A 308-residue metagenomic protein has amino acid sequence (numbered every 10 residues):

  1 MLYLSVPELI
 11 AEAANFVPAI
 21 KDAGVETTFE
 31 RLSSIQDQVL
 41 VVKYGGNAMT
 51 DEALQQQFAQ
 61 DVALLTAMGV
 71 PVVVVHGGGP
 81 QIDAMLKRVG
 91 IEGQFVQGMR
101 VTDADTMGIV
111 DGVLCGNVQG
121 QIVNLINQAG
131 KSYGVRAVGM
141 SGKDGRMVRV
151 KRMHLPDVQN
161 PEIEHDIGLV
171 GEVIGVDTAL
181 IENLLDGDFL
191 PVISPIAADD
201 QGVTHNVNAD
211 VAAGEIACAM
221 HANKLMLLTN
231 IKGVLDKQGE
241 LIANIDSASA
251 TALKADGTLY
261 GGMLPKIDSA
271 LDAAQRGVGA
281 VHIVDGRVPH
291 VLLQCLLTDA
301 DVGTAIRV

Functional and structural regions predicted by a protein language model:
M1-R287, Q294-A300, R307-V308: Nucleotide/pyrophosphate-binding catalytic subdomain
